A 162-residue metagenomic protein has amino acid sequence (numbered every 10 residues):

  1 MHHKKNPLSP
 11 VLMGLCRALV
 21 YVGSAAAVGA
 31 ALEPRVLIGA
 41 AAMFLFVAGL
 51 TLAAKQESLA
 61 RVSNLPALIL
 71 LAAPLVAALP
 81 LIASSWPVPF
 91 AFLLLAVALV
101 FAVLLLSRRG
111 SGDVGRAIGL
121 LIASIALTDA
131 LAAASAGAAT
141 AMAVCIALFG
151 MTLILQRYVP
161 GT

Functional and structural regions predicted by a protein language model:
H3-K5, G14-T162: C-terminal membrane-associated helical module and adjoining short loops/tails
